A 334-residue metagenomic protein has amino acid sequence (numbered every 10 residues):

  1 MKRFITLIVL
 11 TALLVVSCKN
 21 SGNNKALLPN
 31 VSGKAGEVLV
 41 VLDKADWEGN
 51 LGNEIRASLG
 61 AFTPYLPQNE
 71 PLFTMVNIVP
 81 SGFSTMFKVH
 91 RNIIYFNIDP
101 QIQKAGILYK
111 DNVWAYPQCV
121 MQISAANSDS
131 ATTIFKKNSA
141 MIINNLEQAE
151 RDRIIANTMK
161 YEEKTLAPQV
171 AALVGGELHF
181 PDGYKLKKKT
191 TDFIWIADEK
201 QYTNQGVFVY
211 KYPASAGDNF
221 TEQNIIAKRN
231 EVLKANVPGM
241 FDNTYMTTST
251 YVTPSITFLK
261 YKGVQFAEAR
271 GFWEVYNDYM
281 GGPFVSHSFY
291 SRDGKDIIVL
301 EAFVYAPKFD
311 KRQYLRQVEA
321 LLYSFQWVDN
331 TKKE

Functional and structural regions predicted by a protein language model:
K2-V9: Sec-dependent signal peptide recognition, specifically the positively charged N-region followed immediately by
L14-S17: C-terminal motif of bacterial Sec signal peptides marking the signal peptidase cleavage site
G22-P117: Start-of-domain marker
N23-K25, S32, V41-A45, P181-M240 (+1 more regions): Secretory pathway targeting signatures of secreted, lumenal, and periplasmic proteins
T74-S130, A235-G294, F309: Signature of long, low-cysteine stretches enriched in small and polar/charged residues
C119-N127, G206-K211, D296-Y305: Short, well-ordered beta-strand elements
A126, S130-T133, N145-A214: Acidic/His-rich structured neighborhood in mature extracellular/periplasmic domains
T132-A156, L178, Y184, I297-E334: Surface-exposed amphipathic alpha-helical segments
